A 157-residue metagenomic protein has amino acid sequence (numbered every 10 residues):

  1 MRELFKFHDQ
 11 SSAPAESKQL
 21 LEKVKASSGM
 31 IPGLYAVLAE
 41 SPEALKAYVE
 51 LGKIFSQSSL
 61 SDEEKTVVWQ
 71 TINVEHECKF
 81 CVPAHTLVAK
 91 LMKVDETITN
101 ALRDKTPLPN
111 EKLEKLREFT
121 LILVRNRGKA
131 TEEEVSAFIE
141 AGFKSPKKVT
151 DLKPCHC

Functional and structural regions predicted by a protein language model:
M1-C157: Hydrophobic alpha-helical segments
